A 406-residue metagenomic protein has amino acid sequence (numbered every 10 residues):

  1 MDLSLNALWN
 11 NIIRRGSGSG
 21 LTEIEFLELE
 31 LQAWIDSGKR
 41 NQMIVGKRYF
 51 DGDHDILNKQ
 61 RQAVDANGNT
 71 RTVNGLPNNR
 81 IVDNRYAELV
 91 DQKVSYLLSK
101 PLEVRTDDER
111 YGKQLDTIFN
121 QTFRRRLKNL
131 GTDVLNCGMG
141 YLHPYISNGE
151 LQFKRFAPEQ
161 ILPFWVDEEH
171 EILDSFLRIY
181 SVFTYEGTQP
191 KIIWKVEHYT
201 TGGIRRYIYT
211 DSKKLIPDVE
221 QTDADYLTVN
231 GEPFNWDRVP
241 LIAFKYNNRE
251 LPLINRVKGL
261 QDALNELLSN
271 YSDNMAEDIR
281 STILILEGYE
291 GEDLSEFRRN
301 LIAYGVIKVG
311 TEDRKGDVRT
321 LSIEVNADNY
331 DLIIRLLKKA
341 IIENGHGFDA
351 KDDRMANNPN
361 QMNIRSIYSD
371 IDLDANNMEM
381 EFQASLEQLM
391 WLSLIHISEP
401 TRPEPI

Functional and structural regions predicted by a protein language model:
M1-P163, E171-L173: Extended, helix-rich architectural segments
G131, N136-C137, Y141-R249: Extended, regular secondary-structure scaffolds
A224-N363: Extended, charged amphipathic alpha-helical segments
S369-M378: Glycine-rich and small/hydrophobic secondary-structure elements
I395-I406: Single conserved hydrophobic/aromatic residue that forms the stacking wall/gate of nucleotide- or nucleobase-binding
